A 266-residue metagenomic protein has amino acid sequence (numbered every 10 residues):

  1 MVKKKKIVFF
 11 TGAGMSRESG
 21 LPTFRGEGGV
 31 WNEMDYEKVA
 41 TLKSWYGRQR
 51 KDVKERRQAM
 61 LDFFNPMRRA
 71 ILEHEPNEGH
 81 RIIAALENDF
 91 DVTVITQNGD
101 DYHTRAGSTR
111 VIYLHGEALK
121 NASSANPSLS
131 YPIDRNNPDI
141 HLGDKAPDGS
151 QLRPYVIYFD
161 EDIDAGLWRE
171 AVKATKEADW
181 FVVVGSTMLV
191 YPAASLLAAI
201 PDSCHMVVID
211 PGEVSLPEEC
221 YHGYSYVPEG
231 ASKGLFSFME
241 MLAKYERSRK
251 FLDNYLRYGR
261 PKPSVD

Functional and structural regions predicted by a protein language model:
M1-D266: Conserved catalytic core of sirtuin-type NAD+-dependent deacylases
